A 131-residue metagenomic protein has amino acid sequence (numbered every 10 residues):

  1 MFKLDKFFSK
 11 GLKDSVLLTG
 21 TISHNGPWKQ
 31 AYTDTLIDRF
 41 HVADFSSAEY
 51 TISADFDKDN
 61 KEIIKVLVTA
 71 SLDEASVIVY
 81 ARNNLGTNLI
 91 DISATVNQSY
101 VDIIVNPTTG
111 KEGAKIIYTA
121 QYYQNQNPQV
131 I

Functional and structural regions predicted by a protein language model:
M1-K6, I64-V66, I90-I92: Parallel beta-helix/beta-solenoid repeats that form elongated, surface-exposed shafts/blades used for receptor binding
M1-T21: Short, low-complexity N-terminal tether/leader segments at secretion or assembly junctions of large, surface-exposed
L12, T19-P27, S71, T95: Intrinsically disordered, low-complexity serine/threonine-rich repeat tracts
T19-S47, F56-N60: Surface-exposed ligand/attachment interfaces on beta-rich extracellular proteins
D44-T51, S76-I78: Short, hydrophobic/aromatic-rich segments at coil-to-beta transitions
T51-E62, L67-A70, P107-G110: Short, flexible beta-strand-to-coil junctions
L67-T87: Terminal beta-strand-rich extracellular "head" domains that mediate receptor/glycan or other ligand binding
N83-I131: Low-complexity intrinsically disordered segments
